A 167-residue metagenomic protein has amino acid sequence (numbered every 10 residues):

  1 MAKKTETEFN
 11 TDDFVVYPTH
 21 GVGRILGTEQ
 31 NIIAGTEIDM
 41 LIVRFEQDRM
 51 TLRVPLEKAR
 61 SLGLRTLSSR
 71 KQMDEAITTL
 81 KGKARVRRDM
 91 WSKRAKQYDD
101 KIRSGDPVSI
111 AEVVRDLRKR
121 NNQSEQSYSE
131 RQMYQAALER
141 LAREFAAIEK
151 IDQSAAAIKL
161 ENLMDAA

Functional and structural regions predicted by a protein language model:
M1-T11: Mixed-charge, Lys/Arg-rich low-complexity intrinsically disordered regions
H20, I38-M40, T51: Broad gene-expression machinery/nucleic-acid interaction feature
G23-I25: Conserved hydrophobic positions within beta-strands
I32-I42: Short, solvent-exposed secondary-structure boundary/capping segments
I42-R44, D48-E57: A short macromolecule-binding patch
E57-A167: Charge/polar-rich, low-complexity and marginally structured segments
